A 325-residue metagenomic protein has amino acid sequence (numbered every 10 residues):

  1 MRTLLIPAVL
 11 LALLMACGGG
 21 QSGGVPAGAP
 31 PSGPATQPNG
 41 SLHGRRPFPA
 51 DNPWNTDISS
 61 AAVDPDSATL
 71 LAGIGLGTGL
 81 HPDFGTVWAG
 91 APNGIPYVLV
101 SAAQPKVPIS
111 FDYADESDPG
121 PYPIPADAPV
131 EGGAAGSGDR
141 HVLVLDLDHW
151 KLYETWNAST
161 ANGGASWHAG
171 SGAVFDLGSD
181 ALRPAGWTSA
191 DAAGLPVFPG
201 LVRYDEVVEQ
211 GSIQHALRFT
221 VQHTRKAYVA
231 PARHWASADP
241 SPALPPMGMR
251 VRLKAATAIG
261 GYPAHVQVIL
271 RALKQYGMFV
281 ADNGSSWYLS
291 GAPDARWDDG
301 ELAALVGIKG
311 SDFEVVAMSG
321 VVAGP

Functional and structural regions predicted by a protein language model:
M1-L4: Positively charged n-region of N-terminal signal peptides that target proteins for export
L14-A16: C-terminal motif of bacterial Sec signal peptides marking the signal peptidase cleavage site
G18-Q21: Bacterial signal peptide processing site
G28-P325: Short, surface-exposed polybasic-aromatic patches that bind anionic ligands, especially phosphate groups
